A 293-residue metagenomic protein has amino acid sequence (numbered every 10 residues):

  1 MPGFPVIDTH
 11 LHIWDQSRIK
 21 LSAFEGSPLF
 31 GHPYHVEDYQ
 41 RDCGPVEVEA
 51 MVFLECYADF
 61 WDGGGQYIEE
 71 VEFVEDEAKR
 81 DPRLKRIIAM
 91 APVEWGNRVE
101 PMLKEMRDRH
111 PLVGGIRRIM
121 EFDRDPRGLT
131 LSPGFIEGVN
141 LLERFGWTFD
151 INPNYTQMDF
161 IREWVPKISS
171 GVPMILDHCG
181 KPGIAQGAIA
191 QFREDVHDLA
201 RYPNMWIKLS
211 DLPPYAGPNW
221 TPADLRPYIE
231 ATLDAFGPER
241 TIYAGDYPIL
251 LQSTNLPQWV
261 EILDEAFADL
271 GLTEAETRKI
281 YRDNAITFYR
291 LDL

Functional and structural regions predicted by a protein language model:
M1-F145, I151, I184, A190 (+1 more regions): Mid-domain alpha/beta scaffold segments of enzyme catalytic cores
M1-T9, R18, F30-A50, A231 (+2 more regions): Mid-to-C-terminal alpha-helical segments outside catalytic/metal-binding sites
D8, K208, D246: Acidic active-site catalytic centers that drive phospho-/nucleotidyl reactions and related ester hydrolyses
L11, C179, D246-Y247: Active-site metal-binding loops of divalent metal-dependent hydrolases
E55, D211, G245: Short secondary-structure boundary segments
W61-R80, P166-L176, Y228-D234, P257-A268: Short, electropositive alpha-helical surface patch
G128-I242: Catalytic pocket-lining loop regions of alpha/beta-barrel enzymes, especially the amidohydrolase/enolase/GH5 lineages
